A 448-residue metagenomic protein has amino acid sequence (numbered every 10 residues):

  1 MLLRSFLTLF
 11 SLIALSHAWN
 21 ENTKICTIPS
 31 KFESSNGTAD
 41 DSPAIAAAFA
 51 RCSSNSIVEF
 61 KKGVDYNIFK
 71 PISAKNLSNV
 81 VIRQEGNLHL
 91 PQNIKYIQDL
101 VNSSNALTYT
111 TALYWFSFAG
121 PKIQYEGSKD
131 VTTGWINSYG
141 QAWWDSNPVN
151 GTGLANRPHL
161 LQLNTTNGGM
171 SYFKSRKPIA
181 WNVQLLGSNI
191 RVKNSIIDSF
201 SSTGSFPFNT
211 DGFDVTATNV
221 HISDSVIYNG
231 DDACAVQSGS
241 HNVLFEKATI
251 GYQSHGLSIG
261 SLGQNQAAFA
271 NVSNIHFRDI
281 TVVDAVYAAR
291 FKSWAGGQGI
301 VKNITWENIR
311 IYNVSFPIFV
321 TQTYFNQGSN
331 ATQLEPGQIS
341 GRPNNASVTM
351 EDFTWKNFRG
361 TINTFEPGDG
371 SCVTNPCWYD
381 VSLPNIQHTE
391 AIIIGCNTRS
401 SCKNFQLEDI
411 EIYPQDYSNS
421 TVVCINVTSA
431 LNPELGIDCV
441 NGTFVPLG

Functional and structural regions predicted by a protein language model:
L3-L9, A14-G448: Extracellular/periplasmic carbohydrate-active domains that bind, remodel, or depolymerize complex polysaccharides
